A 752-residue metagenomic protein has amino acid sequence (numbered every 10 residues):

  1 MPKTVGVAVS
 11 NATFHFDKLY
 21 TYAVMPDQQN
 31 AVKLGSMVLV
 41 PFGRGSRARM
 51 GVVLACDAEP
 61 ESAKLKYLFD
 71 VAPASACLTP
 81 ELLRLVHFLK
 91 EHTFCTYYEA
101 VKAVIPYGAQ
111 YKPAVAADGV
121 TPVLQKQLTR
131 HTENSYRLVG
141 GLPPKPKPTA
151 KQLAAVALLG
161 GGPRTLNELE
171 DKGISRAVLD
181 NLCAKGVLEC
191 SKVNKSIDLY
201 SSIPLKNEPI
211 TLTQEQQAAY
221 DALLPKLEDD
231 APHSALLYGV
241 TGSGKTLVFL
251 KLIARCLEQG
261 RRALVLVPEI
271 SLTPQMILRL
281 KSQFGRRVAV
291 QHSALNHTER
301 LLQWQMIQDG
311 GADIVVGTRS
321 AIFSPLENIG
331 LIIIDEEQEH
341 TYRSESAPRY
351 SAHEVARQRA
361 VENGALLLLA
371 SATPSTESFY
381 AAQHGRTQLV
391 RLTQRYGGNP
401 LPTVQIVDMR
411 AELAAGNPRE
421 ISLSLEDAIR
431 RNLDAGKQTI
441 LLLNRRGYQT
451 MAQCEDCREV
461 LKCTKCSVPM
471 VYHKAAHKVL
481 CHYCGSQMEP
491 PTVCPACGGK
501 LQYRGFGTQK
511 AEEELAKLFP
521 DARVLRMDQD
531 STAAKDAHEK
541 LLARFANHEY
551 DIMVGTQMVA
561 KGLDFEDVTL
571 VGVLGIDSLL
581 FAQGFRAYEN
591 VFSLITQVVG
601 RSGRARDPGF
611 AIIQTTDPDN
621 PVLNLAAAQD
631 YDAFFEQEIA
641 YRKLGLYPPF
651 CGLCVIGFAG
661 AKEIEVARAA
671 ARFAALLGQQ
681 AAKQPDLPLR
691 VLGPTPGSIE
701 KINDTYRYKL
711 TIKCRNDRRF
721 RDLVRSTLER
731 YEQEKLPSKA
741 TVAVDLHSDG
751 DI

Functional and structural regions predicted by a protein language model:
M1-S371, Q383-N399, Q680, R718-R725 (+1 more regions): Accessory, non-ATPase domains that flank or precede helicase/AAA+ motor cores in DNA-metabolism machines
P2-T4, D17, S46, G436 (+4 more regions): A general secondary-structure signal for short beta-strands and their flanking turns/coil in non-transmembrane regions
T4, V32-L34, F519, E665-Q679: A short, contiguous, amphipathic alpha-helix enriched in charged residues
T13, F519-A522, L677-R690, E734-K739: Short secondary-structure junctions
P60-S75, T695-G697, K701-K713: Solvent-exposed, membrane-proximal periplasmic/extracellular interface segments of envelope transport and secretion
K206-T213, Q217, D221, D230-A667 (+4 more regions): Inter-lobe coupling/hinge segments of SF2-like helicase ATPases
A675, Q679-I702, Y706, L728 (+1 more regions): A carboxyl-terminal module marker
